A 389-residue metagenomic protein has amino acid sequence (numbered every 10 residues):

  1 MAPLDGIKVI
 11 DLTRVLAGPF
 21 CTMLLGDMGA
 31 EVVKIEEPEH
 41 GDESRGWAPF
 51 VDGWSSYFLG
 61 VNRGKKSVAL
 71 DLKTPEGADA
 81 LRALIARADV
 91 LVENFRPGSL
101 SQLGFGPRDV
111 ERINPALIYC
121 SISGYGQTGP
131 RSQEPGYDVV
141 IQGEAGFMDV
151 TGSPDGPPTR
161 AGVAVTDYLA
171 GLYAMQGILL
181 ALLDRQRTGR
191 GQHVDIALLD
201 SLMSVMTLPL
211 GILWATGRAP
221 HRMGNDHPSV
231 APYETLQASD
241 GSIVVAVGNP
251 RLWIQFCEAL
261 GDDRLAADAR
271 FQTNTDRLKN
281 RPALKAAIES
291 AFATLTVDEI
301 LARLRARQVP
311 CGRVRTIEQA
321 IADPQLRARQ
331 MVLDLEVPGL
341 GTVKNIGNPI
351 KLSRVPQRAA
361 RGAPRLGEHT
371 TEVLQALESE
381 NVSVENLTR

Functional and structural regions predicted by a protein language model:
M1-R187, R365, H369-R389: N-terminal helix-loop segment corresponding to the beta1-alpha1 unit of nucleotide/adenylate-binding folds
E39, Y125-G126, L198-M203, L210 (+3 more regions): Glycine-rich beta-alpha junction loops
F58, M223-P228, Y233-E234, L340-V343 (+1 more regions): Short Gly/Pro-enriched turn/cap motifs at secondary-structure boundaries
Q127, D155-V163, Q186-L202, H221-P228 (+1 more regions): Conserved Rossmann-fold dehydrogenase catalytic segment
G171-G191, S204-T216, C257-R264: Oxidoreductase and adenylate-handling cofactor-binding alpha/beta cores
A231-R307, C311: Aromatic-enriched alpha-helical interface/lid elements that frame and gate functional surfaces
Q272, E336-T388: Flexible, small-/acidic-enriched active-site or ligand-binding loops
A306-A360: A glycine-rich dinucleotide-binding beta-alpha-beta segment and adjacent secondary-structure elements that constitute
